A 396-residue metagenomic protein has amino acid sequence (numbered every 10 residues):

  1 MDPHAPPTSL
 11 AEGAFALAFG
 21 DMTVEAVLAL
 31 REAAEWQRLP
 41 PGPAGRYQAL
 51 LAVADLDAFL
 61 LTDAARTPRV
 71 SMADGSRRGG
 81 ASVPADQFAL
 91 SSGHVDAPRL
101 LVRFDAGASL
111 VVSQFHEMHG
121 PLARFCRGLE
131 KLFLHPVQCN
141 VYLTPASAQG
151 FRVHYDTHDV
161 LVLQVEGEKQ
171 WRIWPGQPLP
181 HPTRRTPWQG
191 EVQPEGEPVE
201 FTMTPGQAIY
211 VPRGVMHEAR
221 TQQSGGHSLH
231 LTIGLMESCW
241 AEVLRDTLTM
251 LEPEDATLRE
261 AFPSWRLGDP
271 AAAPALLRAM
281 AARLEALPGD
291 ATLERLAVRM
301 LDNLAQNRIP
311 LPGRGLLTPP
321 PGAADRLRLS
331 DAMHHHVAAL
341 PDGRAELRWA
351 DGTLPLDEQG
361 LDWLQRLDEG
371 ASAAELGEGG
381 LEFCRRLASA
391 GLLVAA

Functional and structural regions predicted by a protein language model:
D2-L30, G45-Q207, V215-E260, R266: Active-site region of the double-stranded beta-helix
H4, T8, A34, R245 (+1 more regions): Long, charge-rich, low-complexity alpha-helical segments
E32-P41: Extreme N-terminus nucleophile/cap motif
L39, L231, L387: A residue-level signal for conserved active-site and pocket-lining positions in enzyme catalytic cores
L248-P320: C-terminal amphipathic alpha-helical segment
P288-R366, R385, A396: Acidic, low-complexity/disordered tracts enriched in E/D and polar residues
